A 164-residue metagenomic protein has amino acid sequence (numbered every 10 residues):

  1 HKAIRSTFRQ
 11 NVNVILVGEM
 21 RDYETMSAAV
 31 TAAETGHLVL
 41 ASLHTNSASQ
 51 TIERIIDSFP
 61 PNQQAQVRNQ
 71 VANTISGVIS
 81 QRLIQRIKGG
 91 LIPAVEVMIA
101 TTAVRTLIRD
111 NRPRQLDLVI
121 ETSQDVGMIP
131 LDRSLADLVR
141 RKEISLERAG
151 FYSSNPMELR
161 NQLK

Functional and structural regions predicted by a protein language model:
H1-K164: Short, flexible helix-loop junctions that flank or precede catalytic/ligand sites
